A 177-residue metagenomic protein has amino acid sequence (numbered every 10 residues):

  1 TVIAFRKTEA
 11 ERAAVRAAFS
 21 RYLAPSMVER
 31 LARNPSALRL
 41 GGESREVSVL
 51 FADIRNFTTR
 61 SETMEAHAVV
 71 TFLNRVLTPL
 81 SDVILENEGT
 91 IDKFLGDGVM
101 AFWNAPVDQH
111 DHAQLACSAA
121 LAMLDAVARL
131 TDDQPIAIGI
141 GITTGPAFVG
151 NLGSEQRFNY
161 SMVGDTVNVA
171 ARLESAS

Functional and structural regions predicted by a protein language model:
T1-S44: Regulatory cytosolic signal-relay segments
A13, T58-T59, A171: Charged alpha-helical signal-transmission linkers that cap and connect PAS-family sensory domains
Y22, E46-T59: Catalytic-site or vestigial catalytic-site microsegments of nucleotide-handling domains
A37-R45, E62-A66, D82-G89, A128-P135: Nucleotide second-messenger and two-component phosphorelay signaling modules
T58-S81, L85, D92-K93, A101: Conserved long alpha-helical elements within nucleotide-processing catalytic cores of c-di-GMP signaling and class III
F72-N87, A119-D133, A176: Generic non-transmembrane alpha-helical segments
V83-L115, R129-V167: Catalytic core of nucleotidyl cyclases, primarily class III adenylyl/guanylyl cyclases
A147, A170, A176-S177: Cytosolic regulatory/linker segments at or just downstream of nucleotide-handling modules in signal-transduction
